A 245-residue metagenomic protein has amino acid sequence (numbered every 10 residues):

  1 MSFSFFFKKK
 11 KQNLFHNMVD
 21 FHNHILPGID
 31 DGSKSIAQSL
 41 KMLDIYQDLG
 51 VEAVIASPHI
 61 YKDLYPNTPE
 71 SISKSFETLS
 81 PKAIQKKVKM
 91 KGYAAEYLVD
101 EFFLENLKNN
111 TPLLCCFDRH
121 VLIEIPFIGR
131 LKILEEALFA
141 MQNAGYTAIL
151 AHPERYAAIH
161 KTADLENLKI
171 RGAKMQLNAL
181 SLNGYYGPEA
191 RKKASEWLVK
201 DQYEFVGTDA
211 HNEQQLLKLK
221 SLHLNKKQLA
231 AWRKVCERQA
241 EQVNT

Functional and structural regions predicted by a protein language model:
M1-M90: An N-terminally biased module of ancient metal coordination in phosphate/nucleic-acid-related enzymes
S2, P66-M175: Extended substrate/RNA-proximal surfaces in nucleic-acid metabolism proteins
K8, K220-T245: Mid-to-C-terminal alpha-helical segments outside catalytic/metal-binding sites
Q47, Q142, L198-V199: Non-catalytic positions within long, well-ordered alpha-helices that form the structural scaffold/packing of enzyme
I60-L64, L98-D100, R155-I159, L182-Y185 (+1 more regions): Active-site environment of divalent metal-dependent phosphoester hydrolases
K174-G184: His/Asp/Glu-enriched short active-site or ligand-binding loop at hydrolase and phosphoryl-transfer sites
Q202-K218: Short acidic/histidine-rich active-site segments
